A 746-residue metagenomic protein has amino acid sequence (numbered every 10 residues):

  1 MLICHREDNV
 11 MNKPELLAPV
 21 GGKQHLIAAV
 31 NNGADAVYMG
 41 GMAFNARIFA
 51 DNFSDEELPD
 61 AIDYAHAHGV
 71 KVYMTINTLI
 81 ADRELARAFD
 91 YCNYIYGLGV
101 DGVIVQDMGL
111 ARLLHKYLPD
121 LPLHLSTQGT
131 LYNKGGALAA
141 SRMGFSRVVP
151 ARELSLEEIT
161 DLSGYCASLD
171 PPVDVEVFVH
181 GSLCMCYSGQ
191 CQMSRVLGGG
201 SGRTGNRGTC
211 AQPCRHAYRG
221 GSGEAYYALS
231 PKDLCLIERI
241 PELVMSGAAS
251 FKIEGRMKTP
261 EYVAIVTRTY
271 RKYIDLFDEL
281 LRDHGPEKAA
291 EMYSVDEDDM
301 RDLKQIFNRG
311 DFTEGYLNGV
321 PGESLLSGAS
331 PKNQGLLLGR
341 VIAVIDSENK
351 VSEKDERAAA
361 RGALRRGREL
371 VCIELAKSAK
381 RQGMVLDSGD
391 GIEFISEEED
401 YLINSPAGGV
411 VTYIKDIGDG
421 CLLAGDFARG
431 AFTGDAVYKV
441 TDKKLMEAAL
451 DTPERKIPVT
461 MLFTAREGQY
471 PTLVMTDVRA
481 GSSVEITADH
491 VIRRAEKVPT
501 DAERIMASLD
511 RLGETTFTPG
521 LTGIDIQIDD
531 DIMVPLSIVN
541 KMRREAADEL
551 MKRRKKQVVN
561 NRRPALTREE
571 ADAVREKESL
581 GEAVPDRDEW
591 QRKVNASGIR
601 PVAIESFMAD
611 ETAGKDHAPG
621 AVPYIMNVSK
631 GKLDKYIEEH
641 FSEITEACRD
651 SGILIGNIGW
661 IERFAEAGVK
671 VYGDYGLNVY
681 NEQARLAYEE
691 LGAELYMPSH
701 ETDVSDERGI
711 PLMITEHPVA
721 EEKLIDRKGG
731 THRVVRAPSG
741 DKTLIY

Functional and structural regions predicted by a protein language model:
R6-N31, A36-A43, I62, H68-T78 (+6 more regions): Surface-exposed amphipathic alpha-helical tracts and adjacent flexible/coil segments at the periphery of soluble enzymes
R47-H66: Glycine-rich, positively charged N-terminal anion/phosphate-binding segment
R112: A cross-family signal for key residues in well-ordered alpha-helices that form functional helical elements
T127: Residues at the C-termini of beta-strands that transition into short coil/loop
Y132: Active-site PLP-lysine loop of aminotransferase-like
